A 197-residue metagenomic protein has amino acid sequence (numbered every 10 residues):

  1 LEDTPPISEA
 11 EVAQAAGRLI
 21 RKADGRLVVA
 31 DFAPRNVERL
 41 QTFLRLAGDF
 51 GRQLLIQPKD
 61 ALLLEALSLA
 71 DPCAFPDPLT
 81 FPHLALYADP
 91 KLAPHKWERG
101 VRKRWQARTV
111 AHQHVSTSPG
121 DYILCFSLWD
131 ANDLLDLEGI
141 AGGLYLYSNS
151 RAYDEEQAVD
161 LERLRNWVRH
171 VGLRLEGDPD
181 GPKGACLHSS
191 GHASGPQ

Functional and structural regions predicted by a protein language model:
L1-Q197: Acidic/His-rich, metal-assisted hydrolase cores and their charged scaffolds
